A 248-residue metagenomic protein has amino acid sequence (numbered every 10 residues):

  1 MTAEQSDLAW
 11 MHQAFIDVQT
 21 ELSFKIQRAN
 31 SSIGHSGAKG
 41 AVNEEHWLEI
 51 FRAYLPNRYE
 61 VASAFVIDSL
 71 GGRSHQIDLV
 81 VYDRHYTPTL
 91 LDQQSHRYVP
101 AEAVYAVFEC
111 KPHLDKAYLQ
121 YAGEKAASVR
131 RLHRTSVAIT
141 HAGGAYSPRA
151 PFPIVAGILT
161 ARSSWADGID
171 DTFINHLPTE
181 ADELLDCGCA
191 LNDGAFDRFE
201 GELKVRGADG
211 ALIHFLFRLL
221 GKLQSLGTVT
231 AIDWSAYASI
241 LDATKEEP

Functional and structural regions predicted by a protein language model:
M1-Q76, V81-P248: Intrinsically disordered, low-complexity Ser/Thr/Pro/Gly-rich regulatory segments
